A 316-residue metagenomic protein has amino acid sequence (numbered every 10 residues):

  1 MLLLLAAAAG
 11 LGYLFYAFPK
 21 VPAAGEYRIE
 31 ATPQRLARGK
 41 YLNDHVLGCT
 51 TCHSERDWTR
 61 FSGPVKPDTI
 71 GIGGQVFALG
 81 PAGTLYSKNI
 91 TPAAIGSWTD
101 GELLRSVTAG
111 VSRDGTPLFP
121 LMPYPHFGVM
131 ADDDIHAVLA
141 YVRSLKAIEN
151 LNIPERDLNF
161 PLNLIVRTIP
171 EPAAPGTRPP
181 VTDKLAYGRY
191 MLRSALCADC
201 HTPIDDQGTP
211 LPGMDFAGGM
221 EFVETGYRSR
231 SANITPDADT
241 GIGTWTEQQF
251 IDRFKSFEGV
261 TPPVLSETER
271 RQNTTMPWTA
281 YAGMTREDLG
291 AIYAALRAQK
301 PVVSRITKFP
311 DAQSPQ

Functional and structural regions predicted by a protein language model:
M1-A23: N-terminal type II signal-anchor transmembrane helix that functions as the membrane-insertion/stop-transfer segment
K20, Q34, Y141-E149, L192 (+3 more regions): Ligand-binding pocket scaffold of soluble enzyme catalytic domains
V21-D44, I165-R193, T240-I242: Electrostatic cytochrome c docking/interface patches
G39, V46-R56, V138, G188-I204 (+3 more regions): The canonical Cys-X-X-Cys-His
L42-T84: Extracytoplasmic/periplasmic/luminal assembly and interaction segments in envelope/secretory/respiratory proteins
I70-L104, P125-I135, M214-T261, W278-L289: Electron-transfer interface patches adjacent to heme c in soluble/periplasmic c-type cytochromes and di-/multiheme
D114-M130, T261-G283, S304-T307: A cross-kingdom feature marking solvent-exposed beta-strand/loop segments within repeated, beta-rich binding/scaffold
P125, V129-Y187, A282, D288-A295: Extended surface/linker regions that mediate inter-domain or inter-protein docking in multi-component redox
